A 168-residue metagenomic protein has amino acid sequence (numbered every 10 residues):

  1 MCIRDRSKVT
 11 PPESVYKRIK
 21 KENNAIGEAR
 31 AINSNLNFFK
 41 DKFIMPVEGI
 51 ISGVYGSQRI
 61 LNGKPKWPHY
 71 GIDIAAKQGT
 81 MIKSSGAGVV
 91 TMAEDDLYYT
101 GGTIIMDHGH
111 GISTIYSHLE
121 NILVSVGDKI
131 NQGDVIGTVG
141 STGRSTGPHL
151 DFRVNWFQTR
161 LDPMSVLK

Functional and structural regions predicted by a protein language model:
R4-I50, V54-Y55: Non-catalytic extracellular/periplasmic "stalk" and linker regions immediately N-terminal to catalytic or recognition
I44-K168: Catalytic cores of peptidoglycan-degrading enzymes
